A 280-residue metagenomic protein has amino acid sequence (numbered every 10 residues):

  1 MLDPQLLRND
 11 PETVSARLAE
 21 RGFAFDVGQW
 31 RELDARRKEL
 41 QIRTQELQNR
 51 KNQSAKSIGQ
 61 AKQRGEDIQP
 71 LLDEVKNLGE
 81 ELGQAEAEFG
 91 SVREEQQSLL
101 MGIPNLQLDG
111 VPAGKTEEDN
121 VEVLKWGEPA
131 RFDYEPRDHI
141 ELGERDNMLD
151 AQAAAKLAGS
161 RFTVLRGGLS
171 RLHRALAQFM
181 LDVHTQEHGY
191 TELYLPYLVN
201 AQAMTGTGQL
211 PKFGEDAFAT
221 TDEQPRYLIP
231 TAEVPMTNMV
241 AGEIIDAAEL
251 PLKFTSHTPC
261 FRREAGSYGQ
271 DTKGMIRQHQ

Functional and structural regions predicted by a protein language model:
M1-A130, M148: N-terminal alpha-helical targeting/anchoring segments
K125-Q280: TRNA-recognition modules of translation machinery and tRNA-sensing kinases, especially anticodon-binding
